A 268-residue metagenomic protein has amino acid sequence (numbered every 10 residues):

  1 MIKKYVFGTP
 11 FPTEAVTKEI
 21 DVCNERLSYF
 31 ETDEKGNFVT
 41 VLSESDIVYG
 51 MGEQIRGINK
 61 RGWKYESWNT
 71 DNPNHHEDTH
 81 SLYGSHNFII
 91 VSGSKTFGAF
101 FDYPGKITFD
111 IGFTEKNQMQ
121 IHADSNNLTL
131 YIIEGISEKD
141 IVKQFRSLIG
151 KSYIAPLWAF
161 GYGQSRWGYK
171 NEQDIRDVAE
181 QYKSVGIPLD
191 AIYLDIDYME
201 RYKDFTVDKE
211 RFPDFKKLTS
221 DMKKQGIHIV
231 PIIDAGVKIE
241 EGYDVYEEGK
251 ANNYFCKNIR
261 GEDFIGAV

Functional and structural regions predicted by a protein language model:
M1-P156, R166-W167, E172, A179-S184: Catalytic and substrate-binding clefts that recognize carbohydrates or anionic sugar/phosphate headgroups
G52, Y153-V268: Aromatic-lined carbohydrate-binding/catalytic grooves of carbohydrate-active enzymes
